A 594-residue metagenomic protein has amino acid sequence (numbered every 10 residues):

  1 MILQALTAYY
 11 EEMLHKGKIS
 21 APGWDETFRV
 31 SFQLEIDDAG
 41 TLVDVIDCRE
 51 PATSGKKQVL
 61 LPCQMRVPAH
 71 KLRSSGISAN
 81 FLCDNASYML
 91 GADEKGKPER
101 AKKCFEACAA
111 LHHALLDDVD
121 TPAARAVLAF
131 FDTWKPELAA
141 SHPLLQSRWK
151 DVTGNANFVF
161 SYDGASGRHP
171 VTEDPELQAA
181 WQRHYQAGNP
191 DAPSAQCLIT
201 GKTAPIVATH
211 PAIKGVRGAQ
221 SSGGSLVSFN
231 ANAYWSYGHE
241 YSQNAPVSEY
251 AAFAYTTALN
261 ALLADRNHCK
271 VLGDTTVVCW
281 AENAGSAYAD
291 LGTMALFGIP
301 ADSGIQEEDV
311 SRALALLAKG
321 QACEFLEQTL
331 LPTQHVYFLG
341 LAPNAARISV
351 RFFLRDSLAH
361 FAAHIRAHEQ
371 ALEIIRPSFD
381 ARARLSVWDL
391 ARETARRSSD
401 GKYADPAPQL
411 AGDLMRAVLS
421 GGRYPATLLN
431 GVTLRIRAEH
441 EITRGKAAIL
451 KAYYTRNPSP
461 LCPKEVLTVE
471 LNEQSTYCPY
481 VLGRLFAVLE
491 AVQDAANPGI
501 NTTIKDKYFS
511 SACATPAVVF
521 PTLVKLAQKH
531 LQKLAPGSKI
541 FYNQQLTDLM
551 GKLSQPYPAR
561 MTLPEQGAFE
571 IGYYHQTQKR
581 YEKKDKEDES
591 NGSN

Functional and structural regions predicted by a protein language model:
M1-N189, Y234-N594: Conserved phosphate-interacting/catalytic interface
D191-S194, G223: Residues immediately within or flanking Cys/His clusters that coordinate Zn2+ in small zinc-binding modules
T200-T203: Short Cys/His-rich metal-coordination motifs, predominantly Zn2+-binding knuckles/fingers
A208-N244: Short microdomains enriched in Cys/His and/or Lys/Arg
